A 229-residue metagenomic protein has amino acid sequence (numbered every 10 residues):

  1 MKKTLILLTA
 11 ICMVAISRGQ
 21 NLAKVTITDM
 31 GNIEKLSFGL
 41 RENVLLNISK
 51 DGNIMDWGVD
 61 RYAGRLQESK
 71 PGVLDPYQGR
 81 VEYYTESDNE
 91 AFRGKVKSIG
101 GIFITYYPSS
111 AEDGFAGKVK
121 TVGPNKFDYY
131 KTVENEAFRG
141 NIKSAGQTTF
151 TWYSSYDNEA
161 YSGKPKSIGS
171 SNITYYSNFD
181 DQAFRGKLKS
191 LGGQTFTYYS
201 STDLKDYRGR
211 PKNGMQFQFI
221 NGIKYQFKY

Functional and structural regions predicted by a protein language model:
M1-A23: Bacterial Sec-dependent N-terminal signal peptides
K24-Y229: Repetitive, compositionally biased segments used for assembly/scaffolding
